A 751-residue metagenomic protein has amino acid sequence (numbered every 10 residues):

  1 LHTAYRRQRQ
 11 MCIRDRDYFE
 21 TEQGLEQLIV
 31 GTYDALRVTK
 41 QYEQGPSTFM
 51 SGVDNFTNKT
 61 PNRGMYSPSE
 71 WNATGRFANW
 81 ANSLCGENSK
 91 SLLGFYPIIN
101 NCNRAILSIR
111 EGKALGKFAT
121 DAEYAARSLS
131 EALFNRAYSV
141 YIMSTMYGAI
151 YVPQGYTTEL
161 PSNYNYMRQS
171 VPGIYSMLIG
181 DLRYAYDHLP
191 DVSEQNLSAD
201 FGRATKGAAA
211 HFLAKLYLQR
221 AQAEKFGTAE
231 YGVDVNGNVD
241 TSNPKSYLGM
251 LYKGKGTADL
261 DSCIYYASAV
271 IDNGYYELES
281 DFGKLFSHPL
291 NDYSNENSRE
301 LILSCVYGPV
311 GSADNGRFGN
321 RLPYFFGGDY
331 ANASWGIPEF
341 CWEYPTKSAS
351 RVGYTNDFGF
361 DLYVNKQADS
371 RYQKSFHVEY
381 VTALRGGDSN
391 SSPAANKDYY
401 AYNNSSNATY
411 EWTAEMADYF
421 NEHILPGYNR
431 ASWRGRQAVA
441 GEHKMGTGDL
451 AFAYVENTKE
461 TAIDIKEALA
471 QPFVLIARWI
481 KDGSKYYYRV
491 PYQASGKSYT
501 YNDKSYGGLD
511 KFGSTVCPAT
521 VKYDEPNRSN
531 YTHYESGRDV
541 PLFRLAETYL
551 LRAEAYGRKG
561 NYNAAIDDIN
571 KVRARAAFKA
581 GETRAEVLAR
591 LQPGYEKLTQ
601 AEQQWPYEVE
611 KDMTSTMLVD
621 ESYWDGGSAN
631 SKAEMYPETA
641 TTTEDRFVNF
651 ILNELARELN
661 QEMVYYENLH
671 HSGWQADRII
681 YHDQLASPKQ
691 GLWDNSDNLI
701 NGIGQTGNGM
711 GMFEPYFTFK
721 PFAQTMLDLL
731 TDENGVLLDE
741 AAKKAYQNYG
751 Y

Functional and structural regions predicted by a protein language model:
L1-Q23, L178, A214, A553 (+1 more regions): Bacterial Sec-dependent N-terminal signal peptides
R6-Q10, R14-S67, G207, L218-G483 (+1 more regions): An aromatic- and glycine-enriched ligand-binding surface/loop that stacks and positions planar moieties
E22, D34-Q44, R63-Y147, S162-F201 (+2 more regions): Conserved, well-structured interaction surfaces
F95, M177, N238-L248, K253-K255 (+5 more regions): Long, intrinsically disordered, low-complexity segments
S144-Y151, S193, Q219-T228, G560: Short coil/turn linking the two alpha-helices of tandem helical-hairpin repeats
